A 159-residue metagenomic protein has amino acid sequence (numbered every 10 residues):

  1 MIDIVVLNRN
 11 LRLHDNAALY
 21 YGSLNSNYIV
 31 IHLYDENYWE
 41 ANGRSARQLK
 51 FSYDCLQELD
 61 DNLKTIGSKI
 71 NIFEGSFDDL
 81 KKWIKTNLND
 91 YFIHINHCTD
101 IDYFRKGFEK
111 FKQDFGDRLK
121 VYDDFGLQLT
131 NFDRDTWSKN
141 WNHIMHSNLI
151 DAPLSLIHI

Functional and structural regions predicted by a protein language model:
M1-S68: N-terminal beta-strand-loop-alpha-helix module at the start of alpha/beta ligand-binding or catalytic domains
V5-V6, K69-F73, I93-I95: Short catalytic-loop micro-motif centered on adjacent basic/acidic residues
A17, R47-D54, E58, G75 (+3 more regions): Generic alpha-helix structural propensity
N27, K69-N71, R118-K120: Conserved beta-strand segments of alpha/beta enzyme cores
N62, I66-E74, D78-D79, W83: A compositional/structural signature marking long, glycine- and acidic/polar-rich segments with frequent tryptophans
S76-L156: Beta-rich, aromatic/charged-enriched effector core domains that present basic-aromatic interfaces for binding
